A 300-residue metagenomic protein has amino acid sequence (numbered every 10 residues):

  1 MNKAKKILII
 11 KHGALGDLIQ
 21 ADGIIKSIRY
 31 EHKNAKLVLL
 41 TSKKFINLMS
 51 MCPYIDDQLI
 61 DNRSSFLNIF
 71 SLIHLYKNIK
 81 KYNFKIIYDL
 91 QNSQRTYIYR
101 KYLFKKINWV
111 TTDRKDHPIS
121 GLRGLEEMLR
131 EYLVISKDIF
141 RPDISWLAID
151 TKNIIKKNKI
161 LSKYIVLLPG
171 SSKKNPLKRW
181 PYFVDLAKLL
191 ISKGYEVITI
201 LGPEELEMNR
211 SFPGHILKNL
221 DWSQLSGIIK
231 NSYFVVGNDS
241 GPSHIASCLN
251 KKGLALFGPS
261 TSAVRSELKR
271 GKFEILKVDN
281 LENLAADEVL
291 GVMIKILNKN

Functional and structural regions predicted by a protein language model:
M1-N300: Catalytic machinery of carbohydrate-active enzymes, primarily nucleotide-sugar-dependent glycosyltransferases
